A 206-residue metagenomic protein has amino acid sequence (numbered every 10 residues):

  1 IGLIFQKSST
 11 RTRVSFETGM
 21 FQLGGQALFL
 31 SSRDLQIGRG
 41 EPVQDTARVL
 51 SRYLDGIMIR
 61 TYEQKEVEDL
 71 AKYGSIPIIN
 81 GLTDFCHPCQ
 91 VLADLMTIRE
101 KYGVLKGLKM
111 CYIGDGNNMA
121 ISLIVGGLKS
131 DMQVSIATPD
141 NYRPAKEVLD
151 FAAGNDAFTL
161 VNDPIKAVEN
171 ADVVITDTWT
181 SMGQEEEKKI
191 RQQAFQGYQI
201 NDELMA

Functional and structural regions predicted by a protein language model:
I1-R99: Phosphate/diphosphate ligand-binding glycine-rich loop within oxidoreductases
Q6-G19, E100-D177: Glycine-rich phosphate/diphosphate-binding loop of Rossmann-like nucleotide-binding domains
L28-S32, I79-G81, G107, I136-T138 (+2 more regions): Short beta-strands and strand-loop turn motifs
S51, A71, A167-E169, M205: A short, aliphatic-rich alpha-helical micro-motif
V67, A120, G183-Q184: Glycine/Thr-rich phosphate-binding loops of Rossmann-like dinucleotide-binding domains
L95, G154-V161, A194-Y198: Short gly/ser/thr-rich secondary-structure transition/capping motifs
T178-Y198: Glycine/threonine-rich flexible loop motifs
Q196-A206: Rossmann-fold NAD(P)-binding glycine/threonine-rich loop
